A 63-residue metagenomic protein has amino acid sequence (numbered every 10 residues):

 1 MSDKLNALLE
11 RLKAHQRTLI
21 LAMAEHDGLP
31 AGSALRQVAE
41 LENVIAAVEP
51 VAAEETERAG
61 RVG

Functional and structural regions predicted by a protein language model:
M1-K13: Short, charge/polar-rich alpha-helical segments
H15-T18: A short, structured beta-strand/loop element
I20-E25, L29-G63: Short, charge-rich amphipathic interface segments used for partner binding and complex assembly
